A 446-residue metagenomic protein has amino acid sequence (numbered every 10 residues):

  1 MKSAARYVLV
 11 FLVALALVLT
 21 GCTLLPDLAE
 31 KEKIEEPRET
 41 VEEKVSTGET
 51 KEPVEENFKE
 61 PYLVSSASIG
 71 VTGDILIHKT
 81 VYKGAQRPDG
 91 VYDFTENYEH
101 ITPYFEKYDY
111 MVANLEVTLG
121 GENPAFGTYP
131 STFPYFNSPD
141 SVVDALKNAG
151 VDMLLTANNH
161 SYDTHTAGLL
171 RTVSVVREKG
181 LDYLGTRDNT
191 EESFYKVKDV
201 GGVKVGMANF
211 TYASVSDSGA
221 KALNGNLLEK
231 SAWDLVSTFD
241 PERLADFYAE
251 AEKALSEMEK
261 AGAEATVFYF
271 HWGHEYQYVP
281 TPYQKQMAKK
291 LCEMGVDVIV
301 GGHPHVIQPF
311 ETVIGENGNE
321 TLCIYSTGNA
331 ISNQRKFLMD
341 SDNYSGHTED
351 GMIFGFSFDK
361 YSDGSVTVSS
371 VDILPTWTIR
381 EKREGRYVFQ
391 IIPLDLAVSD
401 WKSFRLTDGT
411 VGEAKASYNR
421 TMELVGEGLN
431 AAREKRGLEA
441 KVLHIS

Functional and structural regions predicted by a protein language model:
M1-V8, A251, G364: Structural motif marking the loop-to-transmembrane transition
S3-L28: Sec-dependent N-terminal signal peptides of Gram-positive bacterial secreted proteins and lipoproteins
T23-E30, I34, R38-S446: Acidic, metal/ion-coordinating pockets
